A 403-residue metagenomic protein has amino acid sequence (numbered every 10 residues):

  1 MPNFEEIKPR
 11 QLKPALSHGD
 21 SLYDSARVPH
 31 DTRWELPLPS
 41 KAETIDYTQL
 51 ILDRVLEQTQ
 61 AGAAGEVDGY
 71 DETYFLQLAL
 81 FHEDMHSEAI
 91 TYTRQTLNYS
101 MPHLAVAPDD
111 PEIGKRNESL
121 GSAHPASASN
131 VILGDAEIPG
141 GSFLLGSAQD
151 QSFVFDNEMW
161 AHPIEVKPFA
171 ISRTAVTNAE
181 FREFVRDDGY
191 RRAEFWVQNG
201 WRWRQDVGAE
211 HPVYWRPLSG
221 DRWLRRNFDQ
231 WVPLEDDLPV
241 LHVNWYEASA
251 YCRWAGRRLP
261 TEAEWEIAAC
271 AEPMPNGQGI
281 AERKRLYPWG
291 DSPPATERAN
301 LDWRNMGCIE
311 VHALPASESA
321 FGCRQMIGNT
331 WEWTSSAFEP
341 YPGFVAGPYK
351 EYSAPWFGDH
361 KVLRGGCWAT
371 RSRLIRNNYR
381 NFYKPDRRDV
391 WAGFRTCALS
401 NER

Functional and structural regions predicted by a protein language model:
M1-A26, I90-R94: Conserved alpha-helical segments that form or flank metal/cofactor-binding pockets of metalloenzymes
L22-E66, Y74-Q77, S172: Acidic/histidine-rich alpha-helical segments that form the ligand environment of transition-metal centers
S25-L38, A61, E66-D68, M159-E165 (+3 more regions): Short glycine/proline-rich turn/loop motifs
A61-T73, T96-A105: Inter-helical turn/loop segments and adjacent helix faces that build the functional surface of alpha-helical bundle
A79, E83-M85, A89, Q95-G114 (+5 more regions): Functional-site microenvironments in short loops/helix caps that host divalent-cation chemistry
T177: Acidic-aromatic/histidine active-site loop/patch
E351-P355, N381-R388: Short proline/glycine-enriched turn/loop segments at secondary-structure junctions
V390-R403: Short, structured beta-strand segments at or near domain termini in extracellular proteins/domains
